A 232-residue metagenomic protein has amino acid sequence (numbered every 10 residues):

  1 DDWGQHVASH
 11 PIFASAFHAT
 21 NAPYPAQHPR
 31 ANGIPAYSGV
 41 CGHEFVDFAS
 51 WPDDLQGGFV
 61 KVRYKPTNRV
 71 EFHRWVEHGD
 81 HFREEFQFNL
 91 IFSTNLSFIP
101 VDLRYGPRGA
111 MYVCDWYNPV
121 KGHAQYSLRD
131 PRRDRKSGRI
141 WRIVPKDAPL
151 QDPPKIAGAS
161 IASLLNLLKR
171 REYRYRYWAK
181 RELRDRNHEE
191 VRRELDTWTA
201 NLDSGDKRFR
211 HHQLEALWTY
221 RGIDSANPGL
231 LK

Functional and structural regions predicted by a protein language model:
D1-N166, R174-Y175, E182-D185: Beta-propeller domains with acidic blade repeats across secreted/periplasmic ectodomains and cytosolic WD/CNH propellers
E71-W75, D102, K169-R170, L195-D196 (+2 more regions): Short, charged low-complexity intrinsically disordered segments located at boundaries of structured domains
Q151-P154, R174-N187, R210-S225, L230-K232: Structural detector for internal amphipathic alpha-helices that build alpha-solenoid repeat scaffolds
A157-N166, H188-D203, D224-K232: Amphipathic alpha-helical scaffolding segments comprising HEAT/armadillo-like alpha-solenoid repeats
R171-E172, D203-F209: Short inter-helical turns and helix N-cap capping residues of alpha-solenoid HEAT/ARM repeat scaffolds
